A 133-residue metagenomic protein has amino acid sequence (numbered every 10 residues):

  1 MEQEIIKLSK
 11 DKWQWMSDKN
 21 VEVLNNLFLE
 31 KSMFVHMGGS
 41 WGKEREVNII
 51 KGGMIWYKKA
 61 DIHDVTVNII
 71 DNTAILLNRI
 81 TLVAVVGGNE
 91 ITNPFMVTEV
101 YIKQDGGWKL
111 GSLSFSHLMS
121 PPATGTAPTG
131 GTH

Functional and structural regions predicted by a protein language model:
M1-H133: A beta-strand edge to alpha-helix "cap/lid" segment located at domain peripheries
